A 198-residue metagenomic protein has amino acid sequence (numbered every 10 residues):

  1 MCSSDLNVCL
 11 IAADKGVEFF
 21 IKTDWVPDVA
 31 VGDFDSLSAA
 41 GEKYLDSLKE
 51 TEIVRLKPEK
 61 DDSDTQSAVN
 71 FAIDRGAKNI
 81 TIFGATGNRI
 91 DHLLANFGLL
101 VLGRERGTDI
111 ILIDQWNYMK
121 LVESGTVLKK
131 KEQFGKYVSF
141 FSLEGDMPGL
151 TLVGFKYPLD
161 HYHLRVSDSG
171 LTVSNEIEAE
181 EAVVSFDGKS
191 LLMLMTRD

Functional and structural regions predicted by a protein language model:
M1-S3: Short, small-residue-biased leader/transition segments that mark boundaries at the very start of proteins
L6, K15-E105: Acidic/Gly/His-enriched mid-domain segments of enzyme catalytic cores or analogous surface patches that mediate
D14, F83-A85, I113, F141 (+1 more regions): Short beta-strand segments
E50-K57, G107-I111, Y137-S139, D146: A glycine-rich helix N-cap at a beta->alpha junction
L102-M119: Short, acidic/small-residue loops that bind anionic groups at enzyme active sites
N117, V122-D198: Long, charged alpha-helical interface segments
